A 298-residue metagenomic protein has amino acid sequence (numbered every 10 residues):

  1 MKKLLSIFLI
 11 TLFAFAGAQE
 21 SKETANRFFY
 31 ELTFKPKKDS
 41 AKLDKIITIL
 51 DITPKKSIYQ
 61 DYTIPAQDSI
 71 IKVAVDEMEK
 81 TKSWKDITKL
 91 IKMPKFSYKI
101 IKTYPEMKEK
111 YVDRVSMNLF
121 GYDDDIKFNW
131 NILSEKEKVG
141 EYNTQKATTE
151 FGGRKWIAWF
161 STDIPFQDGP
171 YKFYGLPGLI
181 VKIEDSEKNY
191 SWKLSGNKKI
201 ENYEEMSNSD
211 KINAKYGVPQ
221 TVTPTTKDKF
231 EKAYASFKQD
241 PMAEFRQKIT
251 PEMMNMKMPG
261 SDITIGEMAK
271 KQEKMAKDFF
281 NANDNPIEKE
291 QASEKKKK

Functional and structural regions predicted by a protein language model:
M1-A25: Bacterial Sec-dependent N-terminal signal peptides
A14-F15, I70-K72, I157-A158, G178: Alpha-helix boundary/interfacial micro-motifs
Q19-F128, L133-K136, N143, K188-K298: Extracellular or lumenal secretory-pathway regions
L133-K198: Glycine- and acidic-residue-rich phosphate-binding/metal-coordinating active-site segment common to enzymes that handle
